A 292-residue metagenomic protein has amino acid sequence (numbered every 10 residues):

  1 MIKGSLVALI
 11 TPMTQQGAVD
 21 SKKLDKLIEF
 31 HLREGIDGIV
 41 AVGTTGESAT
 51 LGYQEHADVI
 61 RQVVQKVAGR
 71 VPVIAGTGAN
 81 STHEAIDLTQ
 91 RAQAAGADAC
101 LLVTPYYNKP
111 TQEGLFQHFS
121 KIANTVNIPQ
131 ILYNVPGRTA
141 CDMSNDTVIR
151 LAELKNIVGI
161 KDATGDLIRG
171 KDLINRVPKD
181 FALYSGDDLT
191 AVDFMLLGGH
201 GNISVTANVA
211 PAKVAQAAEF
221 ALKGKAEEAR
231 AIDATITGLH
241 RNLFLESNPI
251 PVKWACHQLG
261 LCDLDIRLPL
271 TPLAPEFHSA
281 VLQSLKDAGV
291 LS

Functional and structural regions predicted by a protein language model:
M1, L6-P12, E34-I36, T45 (+2 more regions): C-terminal alpha-helical cap/extension of soluble enzyme domains
I2-V7, T11-A140, V148: Active-site beta->alpha loop and helix N-cap motifs at the rims of alpha/beta catalytic domains
S21-I28, N145, H278-L285: Short, amphipathic alpha-helical "lid/cap" segments that border enzyme active or binding sites
L24, H56, I60, A85 (+7 more regions): A general structural signal for well-ordered alpha-helical segments in protein cores
E29, Q90, V192, W254 (+1 more regions): Surface-exposed charge patches
Q65-V71, A95-G96, V126-I128, E153-N156 (+4 more regions): Short helix-capping segments at alpha-helix termini
N124, R138-F244: Catalytic alpha/beta core domains of metabolic enzymes, predominantly
N134, N156-I157, R267: Glycine-rich phosphate-binding "P-loop"
